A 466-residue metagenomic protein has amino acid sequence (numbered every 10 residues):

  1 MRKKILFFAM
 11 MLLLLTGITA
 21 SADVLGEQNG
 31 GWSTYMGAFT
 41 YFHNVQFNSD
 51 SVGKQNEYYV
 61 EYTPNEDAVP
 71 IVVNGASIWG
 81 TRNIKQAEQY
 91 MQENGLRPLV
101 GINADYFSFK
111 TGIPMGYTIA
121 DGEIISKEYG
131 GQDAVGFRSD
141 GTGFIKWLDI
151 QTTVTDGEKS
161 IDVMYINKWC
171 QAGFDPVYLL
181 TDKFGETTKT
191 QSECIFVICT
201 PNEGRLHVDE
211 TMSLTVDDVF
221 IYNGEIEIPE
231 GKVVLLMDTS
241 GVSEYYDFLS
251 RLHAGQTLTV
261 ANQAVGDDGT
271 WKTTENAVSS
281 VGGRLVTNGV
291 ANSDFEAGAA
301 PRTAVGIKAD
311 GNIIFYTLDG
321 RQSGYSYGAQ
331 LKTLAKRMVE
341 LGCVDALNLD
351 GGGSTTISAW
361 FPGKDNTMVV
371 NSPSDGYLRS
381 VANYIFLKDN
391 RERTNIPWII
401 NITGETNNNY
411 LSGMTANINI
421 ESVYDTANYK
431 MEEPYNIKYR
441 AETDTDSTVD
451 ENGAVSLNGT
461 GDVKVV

Functional and structural regions predicted by a protein language model:
K4-A22: Sec-dependent N-terminal signal peptides of Gram-positive bacterial secreted proteins and lipoproteins
S21-L236: Zymogen propeptides
N48, F109-F137, E275-C343, S354-G404: Conserved, well-ordered active-site substructure
E66-D67, D105-F109, T142-G143, Q151-T152 (+5 more regions): Solvent-exposed loop/turn segments at secondary-structure junctions within structured extracellular/periplasmic domains
L235-S250: Short alpha-helix capping/helix-loop boundary micro-motifs
L252-T259: Loop/turn positions that initiate beta-strands
Q263-A277: Short, Lys/Arg- and Gly-enriched loop/turn segments at beta-strand edges
T394-V466: Extracytoplasmic soluble-region selector
